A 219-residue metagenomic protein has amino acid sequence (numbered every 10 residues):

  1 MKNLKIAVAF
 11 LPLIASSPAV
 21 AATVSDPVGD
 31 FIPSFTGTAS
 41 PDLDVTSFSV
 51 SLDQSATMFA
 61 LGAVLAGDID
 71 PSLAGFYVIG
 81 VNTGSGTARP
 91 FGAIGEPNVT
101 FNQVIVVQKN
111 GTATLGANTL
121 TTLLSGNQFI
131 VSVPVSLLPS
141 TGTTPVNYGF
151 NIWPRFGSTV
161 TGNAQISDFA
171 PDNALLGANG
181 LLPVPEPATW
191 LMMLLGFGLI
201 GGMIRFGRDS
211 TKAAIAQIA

Functional and structural regions predicted by a protein language model:
L4-T23, G177-L199: Short, threonine-centered small-residue motifs that mark membrane-proximal processing/anchoring sites and TM-junction
V20-F76, G80-T112, F156-L182: Order/disorder boundary and secretion-linked terminal/linker segments
A56-M58, A74-F76, A117-T121, G126-I130 (+1 more regions): Extracellular structured ligand-interaction cores
L65, V135-L137, L195: A mature extracytoplasmic/lumenal domain signature
T100-P139: Structured beta-strand segments within beta-sheet-rich domains
G126-F169: Ser/Thr/Pro-rich, low-complexity mucin-like regions that serve as glycosylated stalks/linkers or repetitive adhesive
G201-A219: C-terminal membrane-anchoring or membrane-association module
